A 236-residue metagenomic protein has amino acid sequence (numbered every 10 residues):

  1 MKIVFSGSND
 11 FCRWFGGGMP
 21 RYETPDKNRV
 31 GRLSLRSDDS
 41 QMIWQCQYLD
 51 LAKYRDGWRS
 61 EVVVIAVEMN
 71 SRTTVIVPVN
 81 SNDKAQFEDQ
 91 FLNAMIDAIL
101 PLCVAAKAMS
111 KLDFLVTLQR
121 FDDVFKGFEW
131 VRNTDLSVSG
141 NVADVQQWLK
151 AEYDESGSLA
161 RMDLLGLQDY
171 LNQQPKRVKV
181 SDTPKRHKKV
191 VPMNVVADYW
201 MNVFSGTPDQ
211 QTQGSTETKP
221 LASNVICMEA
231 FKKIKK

Functional and structural regions predicted by a protein language model:
M1-G18: Low-complexity, highly charged intrinsically disordered N-terminal segments that act as targeting/localization
R13-S71: An active-site-proximal beta-strand-loop segment
S40, N133, N141-A160: Active-site pocket-lining/capping segments in soluble small-molecule metabolic enzymes
T73-V75: Compact nucleic-acid interaction/catalytic patches
V77-C103: Active-site beta-loop-alpha junctions of metal-dependent nucleic acid enzymes, especially the RNase H-like/DDE
L102-V142: Cysteine/selenocysteine-centered motifs that mediate thiol-based redox chemistry or coordinate metal-sulfur cofactors
G166, Y170-L171: Long, charge-rich alpha-helical interaction segments
T183-I234: Short hydrophobic short-linear motifs embedded in intrinsically disordered terminal tails or helical linkers
